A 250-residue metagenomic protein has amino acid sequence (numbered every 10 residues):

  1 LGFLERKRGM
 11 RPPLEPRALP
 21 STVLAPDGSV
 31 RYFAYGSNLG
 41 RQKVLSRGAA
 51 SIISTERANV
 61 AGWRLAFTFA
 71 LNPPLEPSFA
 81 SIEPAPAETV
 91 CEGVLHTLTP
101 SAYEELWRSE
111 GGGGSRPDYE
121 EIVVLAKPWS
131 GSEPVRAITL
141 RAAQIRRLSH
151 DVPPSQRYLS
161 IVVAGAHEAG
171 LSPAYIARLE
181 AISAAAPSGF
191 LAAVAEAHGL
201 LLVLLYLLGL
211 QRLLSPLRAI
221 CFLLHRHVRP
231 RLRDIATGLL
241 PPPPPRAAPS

Functional and structural regions predicted by a protein language model:
G2-S250: Glycine-aromatic micro-motifs
